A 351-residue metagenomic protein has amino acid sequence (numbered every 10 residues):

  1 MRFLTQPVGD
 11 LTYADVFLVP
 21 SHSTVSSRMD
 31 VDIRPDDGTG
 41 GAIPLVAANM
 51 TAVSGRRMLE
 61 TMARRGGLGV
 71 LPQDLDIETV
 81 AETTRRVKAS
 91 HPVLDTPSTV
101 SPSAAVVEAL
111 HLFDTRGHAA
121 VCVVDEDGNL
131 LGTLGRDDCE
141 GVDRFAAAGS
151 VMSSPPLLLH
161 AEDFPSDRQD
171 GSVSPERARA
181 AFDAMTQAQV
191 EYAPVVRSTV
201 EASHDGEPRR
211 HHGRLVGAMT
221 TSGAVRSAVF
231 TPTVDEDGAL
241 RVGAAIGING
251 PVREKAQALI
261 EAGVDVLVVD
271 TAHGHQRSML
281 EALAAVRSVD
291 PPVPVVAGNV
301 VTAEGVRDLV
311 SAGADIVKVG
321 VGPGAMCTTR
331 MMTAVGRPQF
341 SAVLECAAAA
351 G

Functional and structural regions predicted by a protein language model:
M1-D36, L68, T84: Conserved, well-structured core domains of diverse proteins
A14, L45-A48, G67-L71, S98 (+5 more regions): Hydrophobic faces of well-ordered beta-strands that scaffold small-molecule active sites in alpha/beta enzyme cores
H22, S27-M50, T79-H118, V123-D125 (+7 more regions): Bateman/CBS regulatory modules and CBS-like beta-alpha motifs in cytosolic regions of diverse proteins
S27, L75-R85, V216-T233, G250-K255 (+3 more regions): Active-site-adjacent beta->alpha loops and helix N-cap segments on the catalytic face of soluble alpha/beta enzymes
R57-E60, R253-L259, V295, V301-V319: Catalytic cores of alpha/beta
A63, L110-D114, L131, T186 (+5 more regions): Surface-exposed amphipathic alpha-helices with a cationic face
A63-L68, E261-L267, V289-V293, S311-I316 (+2 more regions): Glycine-enriched alpha-helix->loop->beta-strand junction motifs that scaffold or abut catalytic
F182-D183, V190-S198, G298-A303, R337-G351: Phosphate/diphosphate-binding loops
